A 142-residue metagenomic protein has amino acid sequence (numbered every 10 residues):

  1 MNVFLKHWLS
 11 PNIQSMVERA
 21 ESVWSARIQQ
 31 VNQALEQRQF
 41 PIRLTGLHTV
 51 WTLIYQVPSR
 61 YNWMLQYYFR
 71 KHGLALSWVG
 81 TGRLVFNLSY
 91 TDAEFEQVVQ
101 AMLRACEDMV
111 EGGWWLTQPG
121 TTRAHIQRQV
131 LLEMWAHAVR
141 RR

Functional and structural regions predicted by a protein language model:
M1-R19: Structural motif of enzymes handling amino- and sulfur-group chemistry
V3-H7, A26-R38, M64-L74, V99-M109: Generic non-transmembrane alpha-helical segments
H7-W8, N12, H72-R142: PLP-dependent enzyme catalytic core of the Aspartate aminotransferase-like
P11, S15-M16, N62-L65, V79: Extended hydrophobic-aromatic, low-complexity segments
E18-Y68, L88, T121, Q129-R141: Conserved PLP-binding catalytic core of the aspartate aminotransferase-like
